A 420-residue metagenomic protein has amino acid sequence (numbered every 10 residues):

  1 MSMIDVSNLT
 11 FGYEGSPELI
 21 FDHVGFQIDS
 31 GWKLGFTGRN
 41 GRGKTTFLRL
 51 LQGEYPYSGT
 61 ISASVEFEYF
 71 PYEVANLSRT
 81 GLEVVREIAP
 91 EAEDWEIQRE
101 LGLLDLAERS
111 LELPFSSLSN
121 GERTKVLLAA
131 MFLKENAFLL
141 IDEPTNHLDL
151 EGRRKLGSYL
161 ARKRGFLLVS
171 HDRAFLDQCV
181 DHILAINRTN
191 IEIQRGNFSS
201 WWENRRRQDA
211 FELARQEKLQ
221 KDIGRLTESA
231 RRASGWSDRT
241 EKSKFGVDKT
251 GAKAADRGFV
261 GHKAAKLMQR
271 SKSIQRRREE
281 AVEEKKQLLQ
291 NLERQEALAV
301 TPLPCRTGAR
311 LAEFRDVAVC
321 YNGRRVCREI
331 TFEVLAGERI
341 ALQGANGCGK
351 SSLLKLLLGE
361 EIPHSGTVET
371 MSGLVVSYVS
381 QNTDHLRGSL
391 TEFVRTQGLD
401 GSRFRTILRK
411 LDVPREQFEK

Functional and structural regions predicted by a protein language model:
M1-E217, P304-K420: ABC ATP-binding cassette signature C-motif
S2-M3, L213-R325: Flexible nucleotide-interacting loop at or near the entrance of a catalytic core
